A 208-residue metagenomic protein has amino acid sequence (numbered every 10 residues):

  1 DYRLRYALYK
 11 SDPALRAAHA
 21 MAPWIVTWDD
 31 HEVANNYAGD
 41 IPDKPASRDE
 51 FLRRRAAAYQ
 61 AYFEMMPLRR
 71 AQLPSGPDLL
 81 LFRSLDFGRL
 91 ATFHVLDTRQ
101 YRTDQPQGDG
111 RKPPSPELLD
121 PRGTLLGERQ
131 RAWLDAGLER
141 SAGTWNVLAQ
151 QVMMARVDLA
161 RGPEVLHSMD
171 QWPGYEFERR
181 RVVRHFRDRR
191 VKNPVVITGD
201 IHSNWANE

Functional and structural regions predicted by a protein language model:
D1-E208: Metal-dependent phosphoester/phosphodiester hydrolase catalytic core
